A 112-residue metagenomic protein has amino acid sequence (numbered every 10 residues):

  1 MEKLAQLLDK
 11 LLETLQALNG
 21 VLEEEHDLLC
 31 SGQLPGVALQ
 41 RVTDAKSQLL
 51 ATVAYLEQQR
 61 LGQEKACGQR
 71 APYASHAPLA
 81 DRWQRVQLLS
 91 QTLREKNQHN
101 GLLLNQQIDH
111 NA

Functional and structural regions predicted by a protein language model:
M1-A112: Anionic, Ser/Thr-rich low-complexity intrinsically disordered regions
